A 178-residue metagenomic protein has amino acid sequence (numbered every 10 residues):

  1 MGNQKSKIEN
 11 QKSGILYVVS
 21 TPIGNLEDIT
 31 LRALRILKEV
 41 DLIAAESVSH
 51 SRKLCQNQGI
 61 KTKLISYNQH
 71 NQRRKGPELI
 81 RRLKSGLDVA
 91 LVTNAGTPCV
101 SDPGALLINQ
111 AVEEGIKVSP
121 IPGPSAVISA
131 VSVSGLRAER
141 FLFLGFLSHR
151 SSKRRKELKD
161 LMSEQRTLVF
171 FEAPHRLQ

Functional and structural regions predicted by a protein language model:
G2, G14, S125-Q178: Beta-strand/loop-alpha-helix module characteristic of Rossmann-like adenine-cofactor folds
N3-N68: Glycine-rich, flexible N-terminal cofactor/catalytic loop recognition
G14-L16, S85-A90, R166-T167: Loop/turn-to-beta-strand initiation segments
I23-L26, N94-P98, P174-R176: Short glycine-rich anion-binding loops that position phosphate/pyrophosphate groups of nucleotides and phosphorylated
L37-I43, I116-S119, T167-L168: Short active-site oxyanion
I65-R74, F146-S151: Conserved helicase motor
Q69-K84, P103: Short phosphate-binding loop-to-helix
S85-L144: Short glycine-cluster motifs
